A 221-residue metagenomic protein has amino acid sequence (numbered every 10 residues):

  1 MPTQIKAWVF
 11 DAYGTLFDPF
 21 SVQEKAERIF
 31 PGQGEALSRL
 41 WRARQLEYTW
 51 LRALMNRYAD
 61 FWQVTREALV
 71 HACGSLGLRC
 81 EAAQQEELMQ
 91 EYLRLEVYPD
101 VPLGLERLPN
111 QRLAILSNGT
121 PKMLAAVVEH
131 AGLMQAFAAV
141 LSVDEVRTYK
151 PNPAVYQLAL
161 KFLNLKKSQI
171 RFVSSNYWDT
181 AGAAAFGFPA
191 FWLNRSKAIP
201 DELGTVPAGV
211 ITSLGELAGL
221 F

Functional and structural regions predicted by a protein language model:
M1-I5, E106, L116, T120-F221: Asp-based, Mg2+/Mn2+-dependent phosphohydrolase catalytic module
M1-L46: Active-site neighborhood of HAD-like aspartate-dependent phosphohydrolases
V22, L37, Q84, L133-A136: Hydrophobic side chains within well-formed alpha-helices
Q23, S38, R42, W62 (+2 more regions): An amphipathic alpha-helix signature
A26-F30, G104-N110, L220-F221: Alpha-helix C-terminal capping segments
F30-G34, S75-C80, G132-A136, N164-L165: Short helix-capping segments at alpha-helix termini
E35, T49-E86: A metal-dependent, Asp-based hydrolase signature
W62-Q63, C80-I115, P121-A125, P153: Short, acidic loop-to-helix structural element flanking the phosphoryl-transfer center in phosphate-processing enzymes
